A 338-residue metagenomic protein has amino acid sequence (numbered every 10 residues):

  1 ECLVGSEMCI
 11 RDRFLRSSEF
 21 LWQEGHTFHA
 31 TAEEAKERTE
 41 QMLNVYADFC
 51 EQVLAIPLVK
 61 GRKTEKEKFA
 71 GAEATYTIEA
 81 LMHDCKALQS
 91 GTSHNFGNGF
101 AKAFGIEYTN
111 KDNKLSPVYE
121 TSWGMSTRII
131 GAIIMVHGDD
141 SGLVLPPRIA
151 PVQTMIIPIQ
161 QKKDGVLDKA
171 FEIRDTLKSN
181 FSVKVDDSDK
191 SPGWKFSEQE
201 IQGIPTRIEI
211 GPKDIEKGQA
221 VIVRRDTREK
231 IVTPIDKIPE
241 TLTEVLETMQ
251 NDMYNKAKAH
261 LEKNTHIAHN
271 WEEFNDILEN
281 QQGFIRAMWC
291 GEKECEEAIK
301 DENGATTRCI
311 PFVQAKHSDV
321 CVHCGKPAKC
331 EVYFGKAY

Functional and structural regions predicted by a protein language model:
E1-G5, I10: Single conserved hydrophobic/aromatic residue that forms the stacking wall/gate of nucleotide- or nucleobase-binding
L21-A30, T77-E79, P151-Q160: Short, hydrophobic beta-strand segments
H26-A35, D112-K114, I159-K163, D226-K230: A generic structural motif
E37-G97, K102, S188, P192-K195 (+1 more regions): Metal-assisted phosphate- and nucleotidyl-transfer catalytic regions
E67-P146, A298, T307, H317-K336: A translation/RNA-centric and nucleic-acid-associated enzymatic feature enriched in Class II aminoacyl-tRNA synthetases
E120-P147, D226-K258: C-terminal, non-catalytic macromolecule-binding modules
G142-K195: Generic long, charged, amphipathic alpha-helical segments
I201-V221: Structural micro-motif
